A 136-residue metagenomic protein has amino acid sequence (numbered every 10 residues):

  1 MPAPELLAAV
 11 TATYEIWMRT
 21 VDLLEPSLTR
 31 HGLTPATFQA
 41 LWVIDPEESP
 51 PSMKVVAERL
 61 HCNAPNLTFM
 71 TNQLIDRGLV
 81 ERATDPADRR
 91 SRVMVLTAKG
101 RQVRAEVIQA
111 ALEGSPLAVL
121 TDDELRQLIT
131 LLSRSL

Functional and structural regions predicted by a protein language model:
M1-H31, R126: N-terminal leader segment of winged-helix/HTH proteins
A9, A36-T37, S52, K99 (+1 more regions): N-terminal positioning helix adjacent to the helix-turn-helix/winged-helix DNA-binding module
M18, D22-N63: N-terminal helix-turn-helix DNA-binding core of bacterial DNA-binding proteins
R19, L23-S27, R59, Q102 (+4 more regions): Solvent-exposed, charged/polar functional surfaces in cytosolic regulatory/catalytic domains
N72-T130: Charged, amphipathic alpha-helical coiled-coil/dimerization segments
